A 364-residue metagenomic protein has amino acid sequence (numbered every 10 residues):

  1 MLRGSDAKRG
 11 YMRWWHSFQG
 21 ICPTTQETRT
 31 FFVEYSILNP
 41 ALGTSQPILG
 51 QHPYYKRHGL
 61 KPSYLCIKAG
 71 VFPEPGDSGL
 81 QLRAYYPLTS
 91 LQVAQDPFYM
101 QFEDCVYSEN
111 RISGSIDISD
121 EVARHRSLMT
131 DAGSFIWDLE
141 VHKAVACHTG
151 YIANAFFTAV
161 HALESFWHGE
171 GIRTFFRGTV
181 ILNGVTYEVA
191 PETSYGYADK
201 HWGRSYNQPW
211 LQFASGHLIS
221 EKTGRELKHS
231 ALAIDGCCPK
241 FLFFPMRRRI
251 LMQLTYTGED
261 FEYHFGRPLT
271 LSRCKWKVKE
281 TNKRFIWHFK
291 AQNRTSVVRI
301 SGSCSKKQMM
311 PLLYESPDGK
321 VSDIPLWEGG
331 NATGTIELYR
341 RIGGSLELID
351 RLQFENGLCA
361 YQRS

Functional and structural regions predicted by a protein language model:
M1-S364: Structured soluble/peripheral alpha/beta segments that form catalytic or ligand/cofactor-binding pockets
